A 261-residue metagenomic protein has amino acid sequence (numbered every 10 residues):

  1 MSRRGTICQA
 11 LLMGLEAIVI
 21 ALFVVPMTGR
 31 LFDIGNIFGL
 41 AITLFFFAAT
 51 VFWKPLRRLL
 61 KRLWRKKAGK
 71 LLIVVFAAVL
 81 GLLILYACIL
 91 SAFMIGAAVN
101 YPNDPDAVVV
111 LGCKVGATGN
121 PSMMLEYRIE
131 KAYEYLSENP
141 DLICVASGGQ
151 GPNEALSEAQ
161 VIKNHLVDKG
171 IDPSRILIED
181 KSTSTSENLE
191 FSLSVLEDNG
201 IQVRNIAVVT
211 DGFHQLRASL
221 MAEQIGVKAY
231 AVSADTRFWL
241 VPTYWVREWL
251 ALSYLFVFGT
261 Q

Functional and structural regions predicted by a protein language model:
M1-R3: Short, Lys/Arg-rich, polar N-terminal cytosolic tail immediately upstream of the first transmembrane signal-anchor
T6-L59: Membrane-embedded alpha-helical segments of integral membrane proteins
L11-A21, A78-L85, V246, L250: Lipid-exposed faces of alpha-helical membrane segments in multi-pass integral membrane proteins
I20-L31, C88-A98, G259: Transmembrane helix-loop junctions and nearby membrane-interface residues
F47-A97: Transmembrane alpha-helices and immediately adjacent membrane-cytoplasm interface residues in multi-pass integral
C88-W245: A structural signal for short, hydrophobic/glycine-enriched beta-strand patches
P242-Q261: A transmembrane-helix-recognition feature enriched in membrane-embedded lipid enzymes and envelope glyco-/phospholipid
